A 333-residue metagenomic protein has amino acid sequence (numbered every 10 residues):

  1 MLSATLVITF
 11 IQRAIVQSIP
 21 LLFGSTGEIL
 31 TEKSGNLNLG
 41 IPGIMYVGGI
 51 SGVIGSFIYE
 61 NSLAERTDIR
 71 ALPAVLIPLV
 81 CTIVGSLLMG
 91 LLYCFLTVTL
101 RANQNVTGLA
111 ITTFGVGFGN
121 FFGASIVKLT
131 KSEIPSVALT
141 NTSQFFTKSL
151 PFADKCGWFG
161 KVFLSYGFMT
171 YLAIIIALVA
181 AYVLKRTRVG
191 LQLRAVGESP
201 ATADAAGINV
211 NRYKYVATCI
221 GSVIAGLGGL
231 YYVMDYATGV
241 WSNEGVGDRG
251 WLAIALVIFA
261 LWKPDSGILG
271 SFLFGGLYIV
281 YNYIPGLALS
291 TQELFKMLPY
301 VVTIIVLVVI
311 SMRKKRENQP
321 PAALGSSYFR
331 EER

Functional and structural regions predicted by a protein language model:
M1-G24, L37, S51, E60-I77: Membrane-interfacial amphipathic/re-entrant helices at transmembrane-helix boundaries
T5-Q12, T67-L76, W158-M169, L287-M297: Interfacial loop-to-helix junctions that mark the boundaries of transmembrane helices in multi-pass membrane
G24, G49-V53, V116-N120, T170-Y182 (+4 more regions): Hydrophobic core segments of alpha-helical transmembrane domains in multi-pass membrane transport and ion-translocation
E65-F118, L178, Y278: Alpha-helical transmembrane segments within multi-pass membrane transporters and channels
G115-K185, T291-F295, P321-R333: Transmembrane helix-bundle core of multi-pass membrane transporters and related energy-transducing complexes
K161-V240, P264, L269: Helix-loop-helix "hairpin" substructures at the membrane interface of multi-pass membrane proteins
E198-A201, A205, N211-R212, I284-R333: Cytosolic-side transmembrane-helix boundaries in multi-pass membrane proteins
A225, D235-Y300: Transmembrane alpha-helical segments in multi-pass inner-membrane proteins
